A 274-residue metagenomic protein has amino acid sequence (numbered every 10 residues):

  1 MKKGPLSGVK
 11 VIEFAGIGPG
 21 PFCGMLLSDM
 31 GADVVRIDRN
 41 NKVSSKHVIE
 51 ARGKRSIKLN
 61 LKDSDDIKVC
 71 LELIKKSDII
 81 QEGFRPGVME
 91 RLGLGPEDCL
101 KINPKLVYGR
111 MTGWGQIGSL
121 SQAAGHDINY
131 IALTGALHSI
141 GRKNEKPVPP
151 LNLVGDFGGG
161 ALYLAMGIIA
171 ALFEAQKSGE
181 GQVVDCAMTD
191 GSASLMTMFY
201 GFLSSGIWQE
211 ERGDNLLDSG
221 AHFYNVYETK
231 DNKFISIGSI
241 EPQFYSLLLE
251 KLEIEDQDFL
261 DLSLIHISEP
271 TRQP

Functional and structural regions predicted by a protein language model:
K3, K68-L71, Y224: Short hydrophobic/charged patches on amphipathic alpha-helices used for structural packing and interfaces
K3-N41: Conserved small-residue-rich beta-alpha loop and adjacent elements that most often cradle the phosphate/pyrophosphate
L6, E50, L71-K75, A123: A short, aliphatic-rich alpha-helical micro-motif
I12, G53-K101: A structured beta-alpha segment of the ubiquitous adenosine-cofactor-binding alpha/beta core
G16, L61, R85-P86, T112-G113 (+1 more regions): Short glycine-/small-residue-rich Rossmann-like dinucleotide-binding loops
L26, M30, E90-I235, S239: Active-site-adjacent "lid/gating" segments in soluble enzymes
D29, V35-K68: Conserved N-terminal Rossmann-fold NAD(P) cofactor-binding segment
D218, H222-L264, S268, R272: Aromatic-enriched alpha-helical interface/lid elements that frame and gate functional surfaces
